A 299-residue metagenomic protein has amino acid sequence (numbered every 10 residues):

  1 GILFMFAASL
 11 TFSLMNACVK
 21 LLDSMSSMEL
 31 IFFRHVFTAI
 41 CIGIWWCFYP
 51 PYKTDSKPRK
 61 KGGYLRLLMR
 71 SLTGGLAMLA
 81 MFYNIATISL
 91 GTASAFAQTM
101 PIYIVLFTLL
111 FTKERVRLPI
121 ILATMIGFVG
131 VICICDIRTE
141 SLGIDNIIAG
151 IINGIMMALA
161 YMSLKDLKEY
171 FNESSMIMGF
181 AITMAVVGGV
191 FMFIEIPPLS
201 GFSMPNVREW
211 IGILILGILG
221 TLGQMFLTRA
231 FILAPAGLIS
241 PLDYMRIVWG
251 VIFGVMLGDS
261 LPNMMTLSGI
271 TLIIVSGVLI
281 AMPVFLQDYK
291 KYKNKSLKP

Functional and structural regions predicted by a protein language model:
G1-A7, K53-A80, D145-N153, F202-L222: Loop-to-transmembrane-helix transition segments
S9-S13, G43, S71-L79, P101-L106 (+6 more regions): Hydrophobic/small/kink-forming positions within alpha-helical transmembrane segments of polytopic membrane proteins
A17-K20, I42, E140-P205, K290-P299: Transmembrane alpha-helical segments that form core, pore/gating elements of small-molecule transporters/exporters
A17-S27, T54-S56, I132-G143, I194-G212 (+2 more regions): Membrane-interface helix termini and inter-helical loops of multi-pass transporters
S26-L76, M156-A160, G179-I196, V275: Transmembrane alpha-helices of multi-pass small-molecule transport proteins
S94-T99, L167-T183, Q224-V255: Helix-helix packing/entry segments at the starts of transmembrane helices
P101-L122, V248-L267: C-terminal transmembrane-helix exit sites in multi-pass transporters
P119-D136, M265-V284: Hydrophobic transmembrane alpha-helices of multi-pass small-molecule transport proteins
